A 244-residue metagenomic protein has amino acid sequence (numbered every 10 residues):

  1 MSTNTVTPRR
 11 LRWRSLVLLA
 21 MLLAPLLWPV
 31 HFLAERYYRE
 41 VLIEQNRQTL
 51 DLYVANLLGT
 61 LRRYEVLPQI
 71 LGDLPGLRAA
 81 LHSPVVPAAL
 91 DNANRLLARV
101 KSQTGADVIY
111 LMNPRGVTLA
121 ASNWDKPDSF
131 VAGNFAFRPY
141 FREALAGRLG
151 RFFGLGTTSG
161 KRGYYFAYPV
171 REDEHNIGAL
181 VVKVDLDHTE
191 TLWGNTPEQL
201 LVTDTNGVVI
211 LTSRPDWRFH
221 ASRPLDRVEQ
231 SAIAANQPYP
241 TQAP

Functional and structural regions predicted by a protein language model:
M1-R9, Y37, P244: Non-catalytic regulatory/interaction regions at protein termini and inter-domain linkers
L11-S15, L19-S83: Juxtamembrane extracytoplasmic/periplasmic/luminal helical "stalk" adjacent to the first N-terminal
E44, Q48-T49, T60-G150: Extracytoplasmic/periplasmic sensory segments of membrane signal-transduction proteins
Q103, L119-L192: Extracytoplasmic/periplasmic ligand-binding sensor regions of membrane-associated signaling proteins
A106-V108, Y165-F166, P197-Q199: Short loop/turn microsegments at loop-to-beta-strand junctions
M112, R171-D173, T203: Core beta-strand residues in small-molecule sensory/regulatory alpha/beta domains
P114-G116, W124-D125, D185-D187, T205-N206 (+1 more regions): Solvent-exposed coil/turn segments that connect beta secondary-structure elements in extracytoplasmic/periplasmic
T191-P244: Intrinsic low-complexity, intrinsically disordered coil/linker regions enriched in small/polar and charged residues
